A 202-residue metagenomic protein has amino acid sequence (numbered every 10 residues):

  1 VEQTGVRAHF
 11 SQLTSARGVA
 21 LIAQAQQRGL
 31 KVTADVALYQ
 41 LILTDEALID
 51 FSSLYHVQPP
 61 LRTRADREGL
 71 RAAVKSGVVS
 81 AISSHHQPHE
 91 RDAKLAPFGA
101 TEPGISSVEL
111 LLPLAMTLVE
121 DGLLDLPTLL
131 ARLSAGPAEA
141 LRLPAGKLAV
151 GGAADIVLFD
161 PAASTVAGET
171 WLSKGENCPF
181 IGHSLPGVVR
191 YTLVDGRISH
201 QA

Functional and structural regions predicted by a protein language model:
V1-I82: Histidine/acidic residue-rich metal-binding segments in metalloenzymes
E2-G5, K75-S76, S80-I82, Q87-A162: His/Asp/Glu-enriched, well-ordered alpha-helical/loop segment that forms or immediately abuts the divalent-metal
A8, D35, H85, A115 (+1 more regions): Residue-level signal for inorganic ion chemistry
S15, Y39, Q87-H89, P161-S164 (+1 more regions): Short, glycine-/Ser/Thr-/acidic-enriched flexible segments
G18-V19, I42, E90-D92, A167: Glycine/Thr-rich phosphate-binding loops of Rossmann-like dinucleotide-binding domains
L48-H56, A93-T101, L172-E176: Short glycine/proline- and charge-enriched loop/turn segments that cap or connect secondary-structure elements
Y55-D66, E102-S106, C178-G187: A short acidic, glycine-rich active-site loop that binds or catalyzes chemistry on phosphate/adenosine moieties
P97-A100, A153-A202: C-terminal cap of metal-dependent C-N hydrolases
